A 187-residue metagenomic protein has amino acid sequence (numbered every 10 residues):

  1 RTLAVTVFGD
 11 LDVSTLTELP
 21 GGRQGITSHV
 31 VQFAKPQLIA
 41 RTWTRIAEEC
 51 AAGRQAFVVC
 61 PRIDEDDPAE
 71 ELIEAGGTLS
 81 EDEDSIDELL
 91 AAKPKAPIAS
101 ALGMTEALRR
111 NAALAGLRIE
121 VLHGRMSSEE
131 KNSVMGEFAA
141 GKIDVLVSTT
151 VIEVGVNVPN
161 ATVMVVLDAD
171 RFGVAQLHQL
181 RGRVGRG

Functional and structural regions predicted by a protein language model:
R1-G187: Inter-lobe coupling/hinge segments of SF2-like helicase ATPases
